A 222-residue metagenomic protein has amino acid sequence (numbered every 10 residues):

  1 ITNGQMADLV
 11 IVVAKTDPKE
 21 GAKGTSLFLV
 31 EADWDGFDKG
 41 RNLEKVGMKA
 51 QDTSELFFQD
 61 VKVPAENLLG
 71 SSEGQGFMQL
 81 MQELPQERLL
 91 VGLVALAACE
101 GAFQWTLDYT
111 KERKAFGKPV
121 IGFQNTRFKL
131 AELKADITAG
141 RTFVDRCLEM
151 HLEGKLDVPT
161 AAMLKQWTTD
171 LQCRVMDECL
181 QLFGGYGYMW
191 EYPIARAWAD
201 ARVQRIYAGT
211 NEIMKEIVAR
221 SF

Functional and structural regions predicted by a protein language model:
I1-K39: A short core secondary-structure module
T2-M6, P18-A22, V46-A50, S72-E73 (+1 more regions): Solvent-exposed alpha-helices and their adjacent loops that cap or buttress functional pockets in soluble metabolic
K15-K19, A32-D35, Q59-N67, F222: Short loop segments at secondary-structure junctions
T16, G47-M48, R88, K165: Active-site PLP-lysine loop of aminotransferase-like
G24, K39-R41, A65-S72: Short, charged, solvent-exposed linker or helix-capping segments at domain edges/interfaces that act as flexible hinges
D33-K62: Flexible, small-/acidic-enriched active-site or ligand-binding loops
E55-F57, V61, S71-Q75, Q82-F222: Alpha-helical interface subdomain recognition
